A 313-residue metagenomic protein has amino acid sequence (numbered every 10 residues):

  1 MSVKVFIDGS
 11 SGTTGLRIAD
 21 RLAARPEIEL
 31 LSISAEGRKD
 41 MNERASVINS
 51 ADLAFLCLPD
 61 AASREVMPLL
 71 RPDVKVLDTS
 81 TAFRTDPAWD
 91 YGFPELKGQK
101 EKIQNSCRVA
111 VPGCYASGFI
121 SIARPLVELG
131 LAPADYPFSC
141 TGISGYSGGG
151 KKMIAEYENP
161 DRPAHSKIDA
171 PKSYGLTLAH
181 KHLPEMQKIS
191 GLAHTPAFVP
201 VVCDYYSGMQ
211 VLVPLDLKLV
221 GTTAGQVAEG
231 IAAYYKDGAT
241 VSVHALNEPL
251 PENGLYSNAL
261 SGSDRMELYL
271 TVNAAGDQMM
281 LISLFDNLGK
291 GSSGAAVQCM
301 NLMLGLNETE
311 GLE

Functional and structural regions predicted by a protein language model:
M1-Y174, V272-A274, E310-L312: N-terminal Rossmann-like NAD(P) cofactor-binding subdomain of oxidoreductases, focused on the glycine-rich
S11-A45, P137, T141, Y146-L281: C-terminal substrate-binding/catalytic lobe of Rossmann-fold NAD(P)-dependent oxidoreductases
V109, V227-G230, A296: PAPS/PAP-binding and catalytic site of the sulfotransferase fold
C114, L219, N287: Residue-level signal for short, function-critical loop segments
A116-A123, A179, S293, V297: Short, hydrophobic/amphipathic alpha-helical packing segments that form internal helix faces or helix-helix interfaces
P125-L129, D216, C299-L306: Active-site catalytic microenvironments for nucleophilic, acid-base chemistry
S257-E313: C-terminal helical cap and adjacent loop that interface with cofactors, partners, or active-site loops
